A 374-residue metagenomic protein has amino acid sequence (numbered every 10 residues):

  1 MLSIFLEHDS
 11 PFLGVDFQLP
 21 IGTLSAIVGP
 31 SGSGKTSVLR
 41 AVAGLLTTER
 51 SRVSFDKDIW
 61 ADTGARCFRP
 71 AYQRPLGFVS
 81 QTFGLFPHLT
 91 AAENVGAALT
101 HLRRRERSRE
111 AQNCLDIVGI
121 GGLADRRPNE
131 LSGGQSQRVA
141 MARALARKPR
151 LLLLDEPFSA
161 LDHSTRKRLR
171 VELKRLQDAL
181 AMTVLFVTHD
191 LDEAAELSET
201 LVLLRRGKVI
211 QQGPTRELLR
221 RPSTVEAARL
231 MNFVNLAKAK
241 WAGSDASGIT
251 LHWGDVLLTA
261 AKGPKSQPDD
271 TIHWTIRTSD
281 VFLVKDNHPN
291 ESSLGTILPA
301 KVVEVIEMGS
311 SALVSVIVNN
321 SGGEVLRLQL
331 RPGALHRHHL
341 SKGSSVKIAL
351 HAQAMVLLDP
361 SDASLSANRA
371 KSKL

Functional and structural regions predicted by a protein language model:
L2-L24, V28-T36, A41-T47, V234-L236 (+1 more regions): Non-catalytic connector elements of ABC transporters
T36, R74, Q135-R138: Conserved ABC ATPase nucleotide-binding domain "signature" region
L45, Q73-L76, S80-H88, D190: Catalytic "switch" loops of ABC-type ATPases
S51-T63: Conserved ABC transporter NBD signature motif
W60-G77, H101, L218, P222: ABC ATPase NBD coupling module
T90-E226: ABC ATPase nucleotide-binding domains
A239: Short beta-strand-centered aromatic/proline hotspots
